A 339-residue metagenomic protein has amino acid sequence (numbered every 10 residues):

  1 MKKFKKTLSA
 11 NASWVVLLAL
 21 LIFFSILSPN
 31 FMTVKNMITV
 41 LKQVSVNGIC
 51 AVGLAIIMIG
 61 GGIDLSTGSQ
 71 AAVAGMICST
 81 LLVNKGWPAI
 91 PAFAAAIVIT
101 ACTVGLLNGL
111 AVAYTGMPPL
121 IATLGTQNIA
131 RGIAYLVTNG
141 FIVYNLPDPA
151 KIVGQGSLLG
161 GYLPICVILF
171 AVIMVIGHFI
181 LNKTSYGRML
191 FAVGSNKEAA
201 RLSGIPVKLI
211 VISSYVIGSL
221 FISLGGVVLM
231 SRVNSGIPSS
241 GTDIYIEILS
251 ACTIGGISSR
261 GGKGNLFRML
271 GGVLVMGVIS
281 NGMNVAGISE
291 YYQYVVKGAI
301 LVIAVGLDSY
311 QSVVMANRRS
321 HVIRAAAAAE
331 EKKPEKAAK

Functional and structural regions predicted by a protein language model:
M1-L20, L202-L209, M283-K339: Cytosolic-side transmembrane-helix boundaries in multi-pass membrane proteins
S13-I26, L54, V98-A101, Q127-R131 (+5 more regions): Hydrophobic core segments of alpha-helical transmembrane domains in multi-pass membrane transport and ion-translocation
A19-K85, L110-M117, C252, G256-L266 (+1 more regions): Single transmembrane alpha-helix segments in multi-pass membrane proteins
P29-T39, A134-V137, L181, G187 (+2 more regions): Inter-helical junctions in multi-pass inner-membrane proteins, predominant in energy-converting antiporter-like
G86-Q127, G271-G272: Alpha-helical transmembrane segments within multi-pass membrane transporters and channels
A89-A95, T103-N108, V112, L159-G236: Helix-loop-helix "hairpin" substructures at the membrane interface of multi-pass membrane proteins
T115, P119-K183, I210-S213, R232-G241 (+2 more regions): Transmembrane helix-bundle core of multi-pass membrane transporters and related energy-transducing complexes
Y215, I222, R232-K297: Transmembrane alpha-helical segments in multi-pass inner-membrane proteins
